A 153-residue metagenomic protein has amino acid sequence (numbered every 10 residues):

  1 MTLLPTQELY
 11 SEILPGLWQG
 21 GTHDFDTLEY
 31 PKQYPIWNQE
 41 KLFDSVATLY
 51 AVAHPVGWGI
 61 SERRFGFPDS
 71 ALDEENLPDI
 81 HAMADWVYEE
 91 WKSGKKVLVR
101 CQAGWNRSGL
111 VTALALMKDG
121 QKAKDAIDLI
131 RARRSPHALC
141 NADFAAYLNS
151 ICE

Functional and structural regions predicted by a protein language model:
L3-V97, M117-Y147: Cysteine-based protein phosphatase catalytic domain of the PTP/DSP
G94-A113, M117: A phosphate-binding catalytic loop at a beta-strand-loop-alpha-helix junction that coordinates phosphoryl groups
L148-C152: The feature captures the conserved acid-bearing segment of alpha/beta-hydrolase catalytic domains
